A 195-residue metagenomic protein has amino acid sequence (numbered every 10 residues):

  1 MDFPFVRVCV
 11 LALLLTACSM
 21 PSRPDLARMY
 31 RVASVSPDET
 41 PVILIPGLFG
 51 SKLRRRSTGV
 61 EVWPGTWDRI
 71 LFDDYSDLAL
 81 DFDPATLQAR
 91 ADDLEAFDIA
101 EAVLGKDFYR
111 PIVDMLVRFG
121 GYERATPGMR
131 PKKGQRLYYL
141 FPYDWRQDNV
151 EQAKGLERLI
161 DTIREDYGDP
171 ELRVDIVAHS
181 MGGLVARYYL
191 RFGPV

Functional and structural regions predicted by a protein language model:
M1-F3: N-terminal secretory signal peptides that target proteins for export/translocation
R7-A17: Bacterial N-terminal signal peptides
C18-V177, M181-V195: N-terminal non-catalytic accessory region
